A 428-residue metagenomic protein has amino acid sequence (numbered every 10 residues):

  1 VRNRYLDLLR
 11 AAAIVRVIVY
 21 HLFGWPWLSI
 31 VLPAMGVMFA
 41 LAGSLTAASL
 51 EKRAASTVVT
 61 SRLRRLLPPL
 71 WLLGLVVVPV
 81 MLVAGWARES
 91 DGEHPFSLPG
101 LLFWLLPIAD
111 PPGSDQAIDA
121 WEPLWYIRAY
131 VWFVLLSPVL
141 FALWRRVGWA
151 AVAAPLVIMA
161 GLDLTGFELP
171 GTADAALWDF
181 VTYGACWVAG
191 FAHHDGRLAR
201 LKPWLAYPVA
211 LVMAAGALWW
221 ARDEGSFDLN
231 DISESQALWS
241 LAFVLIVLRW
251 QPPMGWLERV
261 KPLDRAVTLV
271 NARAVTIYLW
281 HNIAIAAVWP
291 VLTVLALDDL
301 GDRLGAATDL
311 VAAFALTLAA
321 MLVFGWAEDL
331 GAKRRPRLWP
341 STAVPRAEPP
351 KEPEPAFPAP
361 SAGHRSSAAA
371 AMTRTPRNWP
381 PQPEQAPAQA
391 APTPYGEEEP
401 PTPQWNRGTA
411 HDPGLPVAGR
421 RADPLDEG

Functional and structural regions predicted by a protein language model:
V1-A370, R421, G428: Alpha-helical transmembrane segments and their immediate juxtamembrane cytosolic regions
P349-G428: Proline- and glutamate-biased intrinsically disordered regions
